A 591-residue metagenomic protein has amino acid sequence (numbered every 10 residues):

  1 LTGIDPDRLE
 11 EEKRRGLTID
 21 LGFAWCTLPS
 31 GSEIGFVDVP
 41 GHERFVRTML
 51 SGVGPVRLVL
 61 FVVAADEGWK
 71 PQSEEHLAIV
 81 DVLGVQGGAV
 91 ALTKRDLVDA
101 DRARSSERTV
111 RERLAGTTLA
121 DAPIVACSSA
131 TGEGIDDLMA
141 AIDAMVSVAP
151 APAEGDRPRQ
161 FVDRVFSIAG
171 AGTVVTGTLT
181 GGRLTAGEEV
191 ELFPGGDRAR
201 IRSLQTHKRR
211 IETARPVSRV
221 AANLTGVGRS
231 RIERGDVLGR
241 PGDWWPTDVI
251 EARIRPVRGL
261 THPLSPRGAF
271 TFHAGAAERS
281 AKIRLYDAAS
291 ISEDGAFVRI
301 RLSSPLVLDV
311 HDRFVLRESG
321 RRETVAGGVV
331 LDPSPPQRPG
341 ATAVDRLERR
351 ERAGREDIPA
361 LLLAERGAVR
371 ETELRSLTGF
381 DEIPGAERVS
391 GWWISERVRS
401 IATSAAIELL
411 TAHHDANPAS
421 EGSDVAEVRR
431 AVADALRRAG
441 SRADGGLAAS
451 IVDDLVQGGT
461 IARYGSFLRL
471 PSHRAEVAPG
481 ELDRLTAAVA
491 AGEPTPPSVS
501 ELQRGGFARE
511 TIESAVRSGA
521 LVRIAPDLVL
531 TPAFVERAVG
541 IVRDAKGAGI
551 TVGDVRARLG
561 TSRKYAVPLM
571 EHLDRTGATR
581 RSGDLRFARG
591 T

Functional and structural regions predicted by a protein language model:
L1, G16, D38, M49 (+14 more regions): Residue-level signature of catalytic and energy-coupling elements of molecular machines, predominantly ATP/GTP-dependent
L1-R47, V56-V63: P-loop NTPase switch module centered on the Walker A-proximal segment
E11, G16-L17, W25-L28, L50-G52 (+14 more regions): Replace "in large, NTP-powered and nucleic-acid-processing enzymes" with "in large, NTP-powered factors and other
S32-I34, V39-R44, V53-S105: Conserved Switch II/interswitch segment of TRAFAC-class P-loop GTPases
H42-E43, A65-K70, V85, K94-D99 (+6 more regions): Conserved nucleotide-binding/hydrolysis micro-motifs of P-loop NTPases
T48, Q72-I79, S105-R113, D137-M145: Alpha-helical scaffold elements adjacent to nucleotide-binding pockets in ATP/GTP-utilizing enzyme cores
R95, D101, E112-L260: Conserved catalytic-core segments of large NTP-driven translation/proteostasis enzymes
L97-A103, T109-E112, I124, V227-R523 (+1 more regions): C-terminal effector modules of nucleic-acid-centric enzymes and ribosome-associated factors
